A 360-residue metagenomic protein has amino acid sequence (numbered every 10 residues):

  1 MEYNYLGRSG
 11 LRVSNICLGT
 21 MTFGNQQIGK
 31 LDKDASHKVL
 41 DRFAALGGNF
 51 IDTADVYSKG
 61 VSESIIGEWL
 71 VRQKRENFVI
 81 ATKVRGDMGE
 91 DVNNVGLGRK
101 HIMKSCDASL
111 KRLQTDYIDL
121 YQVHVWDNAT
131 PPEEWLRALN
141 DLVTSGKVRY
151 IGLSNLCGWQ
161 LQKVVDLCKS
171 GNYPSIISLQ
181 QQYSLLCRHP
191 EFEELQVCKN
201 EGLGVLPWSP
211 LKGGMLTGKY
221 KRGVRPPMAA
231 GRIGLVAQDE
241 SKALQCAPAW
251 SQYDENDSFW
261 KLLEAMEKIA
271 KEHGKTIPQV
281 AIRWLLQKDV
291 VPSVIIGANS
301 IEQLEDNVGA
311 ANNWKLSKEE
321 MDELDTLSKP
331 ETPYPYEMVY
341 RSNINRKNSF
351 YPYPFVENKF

Functional and structural regions predicted by a protein language model:
M1-F78: N-terminal binding-site loop/beta-alpha segment at the start of enzyme catalytic domains that lines or forms
L6, L18, S36, I51 (+13 more regions): Conserved, mostly hydrophobic/aromatic
L11-I16, G47-F50, K74-F78, T115-D119 (+5 more regions): Short, well-ordered coil/turn segments that N-cap beta-strands
T22, D55-Y57, V84-M88, H124-D127 (+5 more regions): Active-site-proximal loop/turn and secondary-structure-junction residues that shape catalytic pockets, frequently
Q27, A45, G89-E193, N200: Glycine/proline-rich, positively charged, aromatic-decorated active-site loop/lid region on the catalytic face
L40, E63, G67, C106-L110 (+7 more regions): Generic structural signal for well-ordered alpha-helices, preferentially at hydrophobic/aromatic core positions
P190-S241, T276: Aromatic-lined glycan-binding groove of carbohydrate-active enzymes
N200, G223-K268, E272, Q287-V291 (+2 more regions): Terminal-tail/helix-coil boundary detector
